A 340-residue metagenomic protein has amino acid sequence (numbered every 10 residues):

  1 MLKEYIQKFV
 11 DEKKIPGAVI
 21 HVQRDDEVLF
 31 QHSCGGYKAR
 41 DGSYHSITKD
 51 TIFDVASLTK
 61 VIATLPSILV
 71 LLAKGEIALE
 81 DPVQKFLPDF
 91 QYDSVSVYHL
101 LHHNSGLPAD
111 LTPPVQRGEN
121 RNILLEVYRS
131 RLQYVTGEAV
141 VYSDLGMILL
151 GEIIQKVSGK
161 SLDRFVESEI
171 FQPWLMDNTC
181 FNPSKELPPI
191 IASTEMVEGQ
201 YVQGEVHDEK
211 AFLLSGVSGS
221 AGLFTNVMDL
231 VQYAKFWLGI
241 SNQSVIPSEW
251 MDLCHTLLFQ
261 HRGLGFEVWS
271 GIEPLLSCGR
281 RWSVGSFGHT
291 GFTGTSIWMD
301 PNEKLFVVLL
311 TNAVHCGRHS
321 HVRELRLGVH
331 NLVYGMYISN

Functional and structural regions predicted by a protein language model:
M1-F53, E76-A78, H319: Short, conserved catalytic-motif segment at the N-terminal edge
I6-Q7, I20, D26, I52-L79 (+3 more regions): Active-site SXXK
Q7-F9, I52, T136, W282-F287 (+1 more regions): Short, P/G- and charge-enriched loop/turn segments at secondary-structure junctions
L79-Y92: Short, glycine/proline-biased beta-turn/loop segments that scaffold the active-site neighborhood
D93-G285: Short, surface-exposed loop or secondary-structure junction motifs that flank catalytic or metal-binding residues
E249, G271-P274, G317-N340: Short, gly/Ser/Thr-rich active-site loops of penicillin-recognizing serine hydrolases
S286, T293-F306: Short, surface-exposed beta-strand/loop micro-motifs that present aromatic residues
K304-G317: Short, well-ordered beta-strand elements
